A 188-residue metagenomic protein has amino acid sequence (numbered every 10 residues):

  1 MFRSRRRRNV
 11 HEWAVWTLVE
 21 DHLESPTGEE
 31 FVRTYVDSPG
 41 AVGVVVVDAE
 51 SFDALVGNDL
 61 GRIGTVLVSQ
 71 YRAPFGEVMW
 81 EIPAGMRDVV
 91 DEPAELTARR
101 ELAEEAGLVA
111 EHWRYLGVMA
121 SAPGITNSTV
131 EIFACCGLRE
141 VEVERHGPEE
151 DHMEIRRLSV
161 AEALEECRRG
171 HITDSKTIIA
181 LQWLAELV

Functional and structural regions predicted by a protein language model:
F2, R7, V78, Y115 (+4 more regions): Nudix hydrolase/Nudix homology domain
S4, L18-E20, V32, V68 (+3 more regions): Hydrophobic residues on conserved beta-strands that form the core of alpha/beta folds
R7-D53: Acidic, metal-coordinating catalytic segment for phosphate/diphosphate chemistry, firing primarily on the Nudix
L18-E20, V45, L67, I132-A134 (+1 more regions): Conserved hydrophobic/aromatic beta-strand scaffold that supports enzyme active sites
P26-T27, D48-F52, Y71, C136-E140 (+2 more regions): Short loop segments at secondary-structure junctions
V36, G43, A54-R100, E149: Conserved Nudix-box catalytic region and its N-terminal flanking loop in Nudix hydrolases and closely related
G40, R62, Y71-A73, E81 (+2 more regions): Active-site segment of metal-dependent pyrophosphate-handling enzymes, primarily the Nudix hydrolase catalytic core
